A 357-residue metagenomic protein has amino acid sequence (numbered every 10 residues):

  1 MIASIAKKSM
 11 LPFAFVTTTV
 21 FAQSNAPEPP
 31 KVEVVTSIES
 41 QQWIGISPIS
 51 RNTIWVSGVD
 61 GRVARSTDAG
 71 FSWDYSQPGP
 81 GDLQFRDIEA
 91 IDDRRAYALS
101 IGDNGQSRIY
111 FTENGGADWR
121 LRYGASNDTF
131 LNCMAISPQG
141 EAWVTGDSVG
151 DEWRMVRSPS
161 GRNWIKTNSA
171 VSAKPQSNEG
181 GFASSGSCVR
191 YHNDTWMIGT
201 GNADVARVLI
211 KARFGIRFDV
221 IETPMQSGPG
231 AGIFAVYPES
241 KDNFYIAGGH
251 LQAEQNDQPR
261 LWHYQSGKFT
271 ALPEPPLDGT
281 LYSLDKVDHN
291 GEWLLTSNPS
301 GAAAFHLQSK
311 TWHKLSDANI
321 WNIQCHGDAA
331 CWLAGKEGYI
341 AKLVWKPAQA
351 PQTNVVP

Functional and structural regions predicted by a protein language model:
I2-M10: Bacterial N-terminal signal peptides that target proteins for export
S4, T19-F21: Serine/threonine-rich, low-complexity intrinsically disordered segments
S9-T19: Bacterial N-terminal signal peptides
Q23-P357: Residue-level hotspots at or immediately adjacent to binding/recognition sites across diverse folds
